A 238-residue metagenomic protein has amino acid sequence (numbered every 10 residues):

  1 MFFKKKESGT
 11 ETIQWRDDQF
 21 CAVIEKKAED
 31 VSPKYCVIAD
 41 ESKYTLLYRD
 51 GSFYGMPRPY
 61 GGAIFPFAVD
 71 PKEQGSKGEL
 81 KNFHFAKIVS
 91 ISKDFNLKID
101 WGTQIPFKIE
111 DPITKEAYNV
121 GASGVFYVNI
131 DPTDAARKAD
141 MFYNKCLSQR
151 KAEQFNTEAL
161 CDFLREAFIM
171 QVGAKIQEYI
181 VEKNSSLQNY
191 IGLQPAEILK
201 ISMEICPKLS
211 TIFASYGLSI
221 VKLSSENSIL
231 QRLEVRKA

Functional and structural regions predicted by a protein language model:
M1-Y60: N-terminal, positively charged regions that mediate nucleic acid binding
I38-A39, T45-L233: Amphipathic, interface-forming alpha-helical segments with heptad-repeat character
E234-A238: Long, charge-rich amphipathic alpha-helical coiled-coil "stalk/tentacle" segments that mediate oligomerization
